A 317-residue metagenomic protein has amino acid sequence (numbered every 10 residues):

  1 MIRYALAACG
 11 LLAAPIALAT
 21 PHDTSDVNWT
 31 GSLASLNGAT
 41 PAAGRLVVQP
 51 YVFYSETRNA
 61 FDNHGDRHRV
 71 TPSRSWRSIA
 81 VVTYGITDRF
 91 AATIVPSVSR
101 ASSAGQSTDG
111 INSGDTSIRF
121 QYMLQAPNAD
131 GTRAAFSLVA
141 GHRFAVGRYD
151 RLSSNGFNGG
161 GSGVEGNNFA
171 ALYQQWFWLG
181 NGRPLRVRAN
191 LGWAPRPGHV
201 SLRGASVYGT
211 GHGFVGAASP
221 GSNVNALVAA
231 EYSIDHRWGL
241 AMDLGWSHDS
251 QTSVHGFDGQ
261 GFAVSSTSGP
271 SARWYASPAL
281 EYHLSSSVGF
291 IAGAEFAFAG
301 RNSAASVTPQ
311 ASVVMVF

Functional and structural regions predicted by a protein language model:
L18-N59, N128-S137: Outer-membrane beta-barrel biogenesis signature
P21-T24, F53-S78, F157-G159: Surface-exposed strand-loop-strand hairpins of Gram-negative outer-membrane beta-barrel proteins
L36-R45, R89, Q125-A135, W178-L185 (+3 more regions): Short loop/turn motifs that connect adjacent beta-strands in outer-membrane beta-barrel proteins
V48-P50, A80-I86, I118-L124, A140 (+7 more regions): Residues on the lipid-exposed face of transmembrane beta-strands in outer-membrane beta-barrel proteins
V52-R58, H68, P96-S102, L124 (+6 more regions): Transmembrane beta-strands of outer-membrane beta-barrel pores
S55, N59-H68, L202, H212-F317: Outer membrane beta-barrel transmembrane domains
R69-S73, I86-T87, A92-Q125, S250-T252: Surface-exposed loop and membrane-interface regions of Gram-negative outer-membrane beta-barrel proteins
R74-S78, D109-I118, A134, G161-N167 (+3 more regions): Residues that define the transmembrane beta-barrel architecture of outer-membrane proteins
